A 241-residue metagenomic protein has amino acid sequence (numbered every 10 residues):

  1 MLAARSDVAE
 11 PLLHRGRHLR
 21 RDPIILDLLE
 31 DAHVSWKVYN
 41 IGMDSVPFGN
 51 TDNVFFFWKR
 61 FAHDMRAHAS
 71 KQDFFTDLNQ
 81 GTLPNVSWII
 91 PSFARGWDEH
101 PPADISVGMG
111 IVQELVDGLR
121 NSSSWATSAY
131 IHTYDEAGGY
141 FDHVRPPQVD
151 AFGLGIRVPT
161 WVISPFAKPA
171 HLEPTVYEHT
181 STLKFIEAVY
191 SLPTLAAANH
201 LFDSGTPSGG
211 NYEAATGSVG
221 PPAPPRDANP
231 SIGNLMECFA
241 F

Functional and structural regions predicted by a protein language model:
M1-F241: N-terminal pro-sequences and low-complexity stem/linker regions of secreted or lumenal proteins
